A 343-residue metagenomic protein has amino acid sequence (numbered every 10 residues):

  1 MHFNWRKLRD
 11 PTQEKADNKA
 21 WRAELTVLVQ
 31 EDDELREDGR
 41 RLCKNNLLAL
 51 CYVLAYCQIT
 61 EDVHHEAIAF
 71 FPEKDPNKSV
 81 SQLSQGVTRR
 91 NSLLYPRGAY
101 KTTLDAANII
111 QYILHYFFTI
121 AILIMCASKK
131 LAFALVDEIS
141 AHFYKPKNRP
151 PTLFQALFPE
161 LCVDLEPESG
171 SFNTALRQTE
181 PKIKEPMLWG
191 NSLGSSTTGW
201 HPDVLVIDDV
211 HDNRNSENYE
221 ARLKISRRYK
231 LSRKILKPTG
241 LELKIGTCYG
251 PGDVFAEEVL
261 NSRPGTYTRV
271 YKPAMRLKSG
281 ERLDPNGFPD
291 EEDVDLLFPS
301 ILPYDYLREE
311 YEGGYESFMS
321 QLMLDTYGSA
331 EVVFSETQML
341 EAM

Functional and structural regions predicted by a protein language model:
M1-R89: N-terminal accessory segments
G86-A107: Walker A/P-loop
T103-A106, F133-D137, G252-V259, E331-V333: A short acidic (Asp/Glu
D105-Y116: Walker A/P-loop NTP-binding motif
M125-T197: Conserved nucleotide-state-sensing and coupling region of NTP-binding domains
S169-L231: Conserved RecA-like ASCE ATPase "motif II neighborhood" in helicase/translocase motors
V204-S279: Signature of the SF2 helicase/ATPase Hel1-core->accessory helical subdomain module
R282-M343: ATPase catalytic-site recognition across NTP-hydrolyzing enzymes
